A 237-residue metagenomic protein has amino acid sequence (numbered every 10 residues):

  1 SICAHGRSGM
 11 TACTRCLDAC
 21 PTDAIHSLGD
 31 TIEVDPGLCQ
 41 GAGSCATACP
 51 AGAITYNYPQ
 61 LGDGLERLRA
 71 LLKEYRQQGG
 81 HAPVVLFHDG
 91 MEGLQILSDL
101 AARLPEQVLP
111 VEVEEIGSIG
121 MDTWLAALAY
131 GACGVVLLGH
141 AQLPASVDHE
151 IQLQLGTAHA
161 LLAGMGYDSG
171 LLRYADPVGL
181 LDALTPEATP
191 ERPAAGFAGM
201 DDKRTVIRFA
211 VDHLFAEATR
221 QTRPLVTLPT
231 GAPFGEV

Functional and structural regions predicted by a protein language model:
S1, H5-G6, L38-G131, L138: Flanking helices and flexible, charged tails adjoining ferredoxin-like Fe-S electron-transfer domains in multi-subunit
S1-A19, D23, A82-Q95, P144-D148 (+1 more regions): Ferredoxin-type iron-sulfur electron-transfer modules and their immediate structural context
G6-G9, S27, I32-L38, Y56-G62 (+3 more regions): Hydrophobic alpha-helical scaffolding
T11-D35, Q40, S44-G62, V237: Iron-sulfur cluster-binding cysteine motifs and their immediate structural context in ferredoxin-like electron-transfer
S27, A70-K73, P224: Glycine-rich, charged/polar anion/phosphate-binding loops that engage phosphate groups from diverse ligands
S27, R103-P105, G164-D168: Secondary-structure transition/capping motifs at alpha-helix termini and the adjoining loop/turn into the next element
L65-Q78, Q154-A158, A210-A218: Charged, low-complexity, helix-prone segments enriched in Lys/Glu/Asp/Gln
T123-R173: Cofactor-cradling patches in redox/metallo enzymes
